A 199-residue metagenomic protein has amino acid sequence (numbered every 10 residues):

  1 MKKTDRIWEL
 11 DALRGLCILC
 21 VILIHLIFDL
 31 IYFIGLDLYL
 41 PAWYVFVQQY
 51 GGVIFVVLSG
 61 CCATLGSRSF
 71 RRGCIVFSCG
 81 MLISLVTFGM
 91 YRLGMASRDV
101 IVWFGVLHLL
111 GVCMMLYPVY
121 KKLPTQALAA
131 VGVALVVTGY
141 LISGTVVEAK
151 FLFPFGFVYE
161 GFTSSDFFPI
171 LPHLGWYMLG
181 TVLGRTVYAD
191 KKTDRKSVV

Functional and structural regions predicted by a protein language model:
M1-V199: Alpha-helical transmembrane segments and their immediate juxtamembrane cytosolic regions
